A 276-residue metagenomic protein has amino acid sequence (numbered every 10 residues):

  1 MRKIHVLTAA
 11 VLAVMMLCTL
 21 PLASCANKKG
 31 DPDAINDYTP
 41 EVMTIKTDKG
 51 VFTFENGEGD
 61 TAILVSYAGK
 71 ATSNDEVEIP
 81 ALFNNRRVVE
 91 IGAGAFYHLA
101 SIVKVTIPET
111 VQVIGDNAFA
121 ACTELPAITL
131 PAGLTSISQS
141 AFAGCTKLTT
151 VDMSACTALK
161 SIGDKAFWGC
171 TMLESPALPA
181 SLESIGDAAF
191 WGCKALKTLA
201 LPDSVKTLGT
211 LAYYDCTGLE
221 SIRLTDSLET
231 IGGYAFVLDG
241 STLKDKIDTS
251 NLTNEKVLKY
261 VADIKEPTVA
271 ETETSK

Functional and structural regions predicted by a protein language model:
M1-V11: Bacterial N-terminal signal peptides that target proteins for export
L12-M16: Sec-dependent N-terminal signal peptides
C18-N36: Sec-dependent signal peptide cleavage junction
G30-G69: Short beta-strand/loop segment at the start of cytosolic alpha/beta domains
K49-V51, G57-D60, T72-E90, A100-V113 (+6 more regions): Structural signature of tandem-repeat unit edges
Y67-K70, L82, A95: Acidic, Ser/Thr
A93-A95, G115-A118, S138-A143, G163-W168 (+3 more regions): Consensus positions within tandem repeat domains that build extended binding/scaffold surfaces
